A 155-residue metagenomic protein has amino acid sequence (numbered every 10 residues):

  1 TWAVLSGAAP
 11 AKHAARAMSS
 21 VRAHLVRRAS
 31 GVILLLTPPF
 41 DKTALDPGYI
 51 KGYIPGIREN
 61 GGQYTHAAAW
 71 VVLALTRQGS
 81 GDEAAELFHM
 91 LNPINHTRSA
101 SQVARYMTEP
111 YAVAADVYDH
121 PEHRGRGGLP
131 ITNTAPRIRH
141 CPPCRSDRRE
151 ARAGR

Functional and structural regions predicted by a protein language model:
T1-R155: Acidic, mature catalytic/reactive cores of soluble proteins
